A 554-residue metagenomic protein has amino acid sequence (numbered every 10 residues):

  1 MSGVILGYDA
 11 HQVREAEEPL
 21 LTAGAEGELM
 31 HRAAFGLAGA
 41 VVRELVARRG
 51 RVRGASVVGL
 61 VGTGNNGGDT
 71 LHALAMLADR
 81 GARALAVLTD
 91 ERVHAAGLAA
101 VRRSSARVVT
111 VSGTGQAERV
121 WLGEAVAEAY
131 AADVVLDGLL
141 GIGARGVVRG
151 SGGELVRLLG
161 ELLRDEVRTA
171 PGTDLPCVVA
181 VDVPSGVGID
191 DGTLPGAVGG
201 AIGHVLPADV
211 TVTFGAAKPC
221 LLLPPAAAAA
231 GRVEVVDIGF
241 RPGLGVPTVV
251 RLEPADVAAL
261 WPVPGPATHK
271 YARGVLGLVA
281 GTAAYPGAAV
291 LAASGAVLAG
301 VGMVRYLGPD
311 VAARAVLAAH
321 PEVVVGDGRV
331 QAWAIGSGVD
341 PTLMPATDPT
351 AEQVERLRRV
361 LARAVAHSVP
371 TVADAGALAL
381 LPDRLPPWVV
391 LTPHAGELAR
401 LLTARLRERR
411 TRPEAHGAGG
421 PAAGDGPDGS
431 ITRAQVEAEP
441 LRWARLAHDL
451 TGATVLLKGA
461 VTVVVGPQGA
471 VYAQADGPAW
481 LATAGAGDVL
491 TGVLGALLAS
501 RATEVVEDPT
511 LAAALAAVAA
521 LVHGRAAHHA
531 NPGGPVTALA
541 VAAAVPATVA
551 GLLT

Functional and structural regions predicted by a protein language model:
M1-R53, A227-A267: Positively charged, low-complexity intrinsically disordered leader regions
S2-Y8, V46-G245, M303-D476: Glycine-rich phosphate/dinucleotide-binding loop and adjoining beta-alpha-beta core of small-molecule
A16-A23, A55-V57, G138-L139, A272-L278 (+1 more regions): Glycine/charged-rich beta-loop-alpha catalytic/anionic-binding loops adjacent to active sites
L29-M30, N66, P225-A228, G265-R273 (+2 more regions): Short glycine/threonine-rich catalytic loop with a Thr-x-Gly-x-Asp
A34, L71-L74, A289-A293, L361: Generic hydrophobic/aromatic pocket-lining and core-packing "Φ" positions
G265-D327: Radical SAM [4Fe-4S] cluster-binding motif and immediate context
A319, G524-T554: Charged C-terminal helix
T403, T483-V522: Short, small-residue alpha-helix embedded
